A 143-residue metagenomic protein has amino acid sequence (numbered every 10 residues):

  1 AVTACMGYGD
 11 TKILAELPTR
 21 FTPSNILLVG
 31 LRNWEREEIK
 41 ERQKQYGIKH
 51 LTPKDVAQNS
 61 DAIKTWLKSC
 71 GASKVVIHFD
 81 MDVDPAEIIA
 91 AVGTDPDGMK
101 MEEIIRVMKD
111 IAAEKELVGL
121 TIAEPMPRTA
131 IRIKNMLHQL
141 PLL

Functional and structural regions predicted by a protein language model:
A1-A15, N25, A112-E116: Active-site histidine-anchored catalytic micro-motif
A4-M6, L28-N33, T52-K54, E124: Short, structured patches in soluble enzyme cores that scaffold and shape functional sites
T11, E35, T129: Flexible, glycine-rich phosphate/dinucleotide-binding loops and adjacent beta-alpha linkers at cofactor/substrate
L17-F21: Solvent-exposed alpha-helices and their adjacent loops that cap or buttress functional pockets in soluble metabolic
T22-S24, A72-S73: Short coil/turn connectors at secondary-structure junctions
I26, R42, Y46: Short, surface-exposed acidic-centric catalytic microdomains
W34-E41: Short, glycine/polar-rich helix-capping loops at beta-to-alpha or helix-loop-helix junctions that flank or form
Q45, K49-L143: Catalytic cores of soluble, metal-dependent hydrolases
